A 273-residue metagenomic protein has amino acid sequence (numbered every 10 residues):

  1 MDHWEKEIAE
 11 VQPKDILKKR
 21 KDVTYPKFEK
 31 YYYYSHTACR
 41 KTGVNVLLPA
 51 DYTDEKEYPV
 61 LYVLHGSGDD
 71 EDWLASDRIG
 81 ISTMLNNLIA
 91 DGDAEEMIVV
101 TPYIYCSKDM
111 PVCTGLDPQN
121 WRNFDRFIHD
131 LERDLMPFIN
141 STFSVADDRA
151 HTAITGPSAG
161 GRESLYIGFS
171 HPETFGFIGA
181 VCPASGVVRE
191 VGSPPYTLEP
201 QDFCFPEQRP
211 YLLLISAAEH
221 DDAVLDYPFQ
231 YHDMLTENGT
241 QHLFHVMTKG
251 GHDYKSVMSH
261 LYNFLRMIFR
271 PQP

Functional and structural regions predicted by a protein language model:
M1-P273: Non-catalytic cap/lid and distal C-terminal segments of serine-dependent acyl enzymes
